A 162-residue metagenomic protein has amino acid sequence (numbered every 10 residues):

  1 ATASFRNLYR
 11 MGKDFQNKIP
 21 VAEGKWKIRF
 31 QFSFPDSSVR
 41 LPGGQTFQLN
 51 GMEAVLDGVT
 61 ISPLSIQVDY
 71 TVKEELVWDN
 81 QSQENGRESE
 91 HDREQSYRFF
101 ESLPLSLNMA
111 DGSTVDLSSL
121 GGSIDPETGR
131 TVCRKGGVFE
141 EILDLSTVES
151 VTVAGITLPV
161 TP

Functional and structural regions predicted by a protein language model:
A1-P162: Alpha-helical, hydrophobic structural elements that either
